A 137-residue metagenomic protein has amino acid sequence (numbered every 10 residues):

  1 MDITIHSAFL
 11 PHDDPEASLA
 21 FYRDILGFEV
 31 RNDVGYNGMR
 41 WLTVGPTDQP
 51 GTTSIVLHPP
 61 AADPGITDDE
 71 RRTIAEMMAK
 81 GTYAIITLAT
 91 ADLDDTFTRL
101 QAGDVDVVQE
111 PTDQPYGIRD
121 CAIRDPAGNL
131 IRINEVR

Functional and structural regions predicted by a protein language model:
M1-F9, E29-R124, N134-R137: Vicinal oxygen chelate
H12-A17: Short acidic-aromatic low-complexity motifs
S18-R23, L100, G128: Conserved active-site tyrosine of GNAT-family acetyltransferases
